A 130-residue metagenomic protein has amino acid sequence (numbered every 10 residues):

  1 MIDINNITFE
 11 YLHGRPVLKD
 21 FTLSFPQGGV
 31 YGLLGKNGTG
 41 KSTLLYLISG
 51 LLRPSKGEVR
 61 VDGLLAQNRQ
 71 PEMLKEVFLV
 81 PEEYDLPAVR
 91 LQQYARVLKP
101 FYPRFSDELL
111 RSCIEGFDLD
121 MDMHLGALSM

Functional and structural regions predicted by a protein language model:
M1-Q27, G32: A short, flexible loop at the N-terminus of ABC-type nucleotide-binding domains that lies
L12, L52-P54: A position-specific signal in ABC ATPase nucleotide-binding domains
G32, P71-E82: ABC nucleotide-binding domain signature
L34-K36: The feature captures the beta-strand-to-loop junction immediately N-terminal to the Walker
S49: Helix-to-loop junction immediately C-terminal to a conserved catalytic motif
G57-N68, E72-M73: Conserved ABC transporter NBD signature motif
P81-M130: ABC-family P-loop ATPase nucleotide-binding domains
